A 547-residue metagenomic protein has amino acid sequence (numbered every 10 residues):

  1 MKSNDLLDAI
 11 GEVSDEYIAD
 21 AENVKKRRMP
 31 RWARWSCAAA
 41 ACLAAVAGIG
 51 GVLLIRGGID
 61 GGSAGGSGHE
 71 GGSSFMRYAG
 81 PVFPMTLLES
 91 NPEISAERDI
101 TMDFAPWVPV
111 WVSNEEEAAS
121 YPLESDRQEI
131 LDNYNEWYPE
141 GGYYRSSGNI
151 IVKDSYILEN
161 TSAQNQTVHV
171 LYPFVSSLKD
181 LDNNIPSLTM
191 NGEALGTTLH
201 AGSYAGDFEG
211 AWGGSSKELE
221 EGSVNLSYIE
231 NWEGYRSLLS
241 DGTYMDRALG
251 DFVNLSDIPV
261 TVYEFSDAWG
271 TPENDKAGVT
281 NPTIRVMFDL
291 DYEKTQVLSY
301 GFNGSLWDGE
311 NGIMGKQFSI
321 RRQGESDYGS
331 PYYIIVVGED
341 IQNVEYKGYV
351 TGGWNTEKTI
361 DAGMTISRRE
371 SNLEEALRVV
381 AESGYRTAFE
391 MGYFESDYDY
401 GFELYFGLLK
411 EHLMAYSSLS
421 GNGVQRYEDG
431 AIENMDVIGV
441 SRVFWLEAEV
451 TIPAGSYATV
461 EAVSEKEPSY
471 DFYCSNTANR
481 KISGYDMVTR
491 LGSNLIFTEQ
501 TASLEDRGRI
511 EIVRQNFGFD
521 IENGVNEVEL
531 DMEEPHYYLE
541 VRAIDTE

Functional and structural regions predicted by a protein language model:
M1, D5, W35-A40, A47 (+2 more regions): Generic structural microfeature
M1-M29: Disordered, charged N-terminal biogenesis/targeting segments of membrane/secreted proteins
N4, E22, A40-A41, I59 (+2 more regions): Intrinsic-disorder/low-complexity regions
I10, W35-G61: Single-pass transmembrane signal-anchor helices and their membrane-water interface zones
R27-C37: N-terminal export and membrane-targeting signals
L54-E547: Lumenal/extracellular ectodomains and adaptor appendage modules of the eukaryotic vesicle/secretory system
